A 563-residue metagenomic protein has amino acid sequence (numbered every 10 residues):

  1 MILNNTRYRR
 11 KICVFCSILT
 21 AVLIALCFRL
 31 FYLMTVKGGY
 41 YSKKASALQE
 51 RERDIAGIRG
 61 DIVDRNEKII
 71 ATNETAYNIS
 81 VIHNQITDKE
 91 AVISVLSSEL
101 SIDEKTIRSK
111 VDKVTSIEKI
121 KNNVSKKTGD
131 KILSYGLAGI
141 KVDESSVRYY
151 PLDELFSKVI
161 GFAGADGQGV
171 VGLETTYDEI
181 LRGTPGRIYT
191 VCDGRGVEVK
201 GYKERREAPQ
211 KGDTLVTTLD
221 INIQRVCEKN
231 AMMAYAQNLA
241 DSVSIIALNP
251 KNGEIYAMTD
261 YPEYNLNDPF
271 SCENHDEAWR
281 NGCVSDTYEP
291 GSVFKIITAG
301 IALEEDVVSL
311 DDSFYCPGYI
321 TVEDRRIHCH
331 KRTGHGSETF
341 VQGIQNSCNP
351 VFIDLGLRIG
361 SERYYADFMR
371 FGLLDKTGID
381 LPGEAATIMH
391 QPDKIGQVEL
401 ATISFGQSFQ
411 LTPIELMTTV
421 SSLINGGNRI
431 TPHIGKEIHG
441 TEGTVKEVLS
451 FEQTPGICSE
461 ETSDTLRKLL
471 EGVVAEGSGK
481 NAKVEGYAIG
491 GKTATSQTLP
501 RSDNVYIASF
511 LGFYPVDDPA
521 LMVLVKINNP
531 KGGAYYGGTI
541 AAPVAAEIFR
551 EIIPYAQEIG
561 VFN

Functional and structural regions predicted by a protein language model:
M1-F270, E362-L374, A482-E485, L499-R501 (+1 more regions): Periplasmic/cell-envelope proteins involved in peptidoglycan metabolism and beta-lactam response
I2, I69-A71, D193-E204, I245-S292 (+3 more regions): Beta-lactam-recognizing serine transpeptidase/beta-lactamase-like catalytic domain environment
